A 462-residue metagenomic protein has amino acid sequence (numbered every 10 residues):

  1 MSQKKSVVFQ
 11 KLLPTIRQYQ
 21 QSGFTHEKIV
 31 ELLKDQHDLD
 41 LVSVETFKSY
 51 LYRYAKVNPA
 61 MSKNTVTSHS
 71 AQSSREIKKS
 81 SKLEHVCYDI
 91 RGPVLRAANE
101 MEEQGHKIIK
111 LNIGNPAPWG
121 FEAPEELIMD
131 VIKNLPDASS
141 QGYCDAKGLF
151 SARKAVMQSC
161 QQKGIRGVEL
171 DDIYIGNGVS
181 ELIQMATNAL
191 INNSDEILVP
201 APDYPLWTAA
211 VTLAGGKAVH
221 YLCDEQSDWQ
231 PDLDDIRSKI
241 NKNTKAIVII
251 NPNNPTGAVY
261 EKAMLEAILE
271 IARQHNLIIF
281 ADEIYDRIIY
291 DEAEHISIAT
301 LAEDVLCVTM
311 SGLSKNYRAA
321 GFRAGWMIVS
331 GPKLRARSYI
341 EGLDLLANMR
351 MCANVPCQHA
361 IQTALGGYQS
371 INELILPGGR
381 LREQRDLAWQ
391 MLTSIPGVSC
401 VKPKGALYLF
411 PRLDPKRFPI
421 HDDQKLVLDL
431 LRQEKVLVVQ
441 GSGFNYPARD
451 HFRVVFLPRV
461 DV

Functional and structural regions predicted by a protein language model:
K5-S22, Y52, K56: Positively charged, polyanion-binding regions of nucleic-acid-associated proteins
T15-I16, L39-P59: Major-groove recognition helix of helix-turn-helix-like DNA-binding domains
E27-D40, L430: DNA-recognition alpha helix
I77-G178, M185, C352, A364-G367: N-terminal small-domain helix-loop-helix segment of the aminotransferase-like
S139-E270, R287-L301: Conserved core of the PLP fold type I
Q158, Q162, S238, P419-H421 (+2 more regions): PLP-dependent enzyme catalytic core of the Aspartate aminotransferase-like
T300-R382, W389-M391: Conserved core segment of the aminotransferase class I/II
Q362, G378-W389, C400-D414, A448: Conserved glycine-rich beta-strand-loop-beta hairpin in the small C-terminal domain of fold type I
